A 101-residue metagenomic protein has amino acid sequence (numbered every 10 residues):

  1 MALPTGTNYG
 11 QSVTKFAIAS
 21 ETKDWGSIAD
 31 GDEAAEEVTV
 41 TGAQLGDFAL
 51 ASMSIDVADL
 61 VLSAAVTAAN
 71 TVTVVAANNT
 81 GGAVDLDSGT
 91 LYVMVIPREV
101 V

Functional and structural regions predicted by a protein language model:
M1-A43, G82-V101: Extracellular receptor-binding modules and their adjoining Ser/Thr/Gly/Asp/Asn-rich linkers
A34, V66-T73: Ser/Thr- and Asn-enriched, surface-exposed coil loops between beta-strands
V40-G42, M53, V66: Non-cytosolic beta-sheet module surface loops
G46-I55: Change to "...patches in solvent-exposed regions of secreted, membrane-anchored, or virion-exposed structural
A49, V72-V74, V93-V95: Hydrophobic beta-strand residues in large extracellular and virion-surface proteins
S54-A58, R98-V100: Change "in extracellular beta-sheet-rich domains … of secreted and cell-surface proteins" to "in beta-sheet-rich domains
A58-T67: Low-complexity "stalk/linker" and mucin-like segments enriched in Ser/Thr/Pro/Ala/Gly
A76-T80: Asparagine-centered strand-capping/turn motif at beta-strand->loop junctions
